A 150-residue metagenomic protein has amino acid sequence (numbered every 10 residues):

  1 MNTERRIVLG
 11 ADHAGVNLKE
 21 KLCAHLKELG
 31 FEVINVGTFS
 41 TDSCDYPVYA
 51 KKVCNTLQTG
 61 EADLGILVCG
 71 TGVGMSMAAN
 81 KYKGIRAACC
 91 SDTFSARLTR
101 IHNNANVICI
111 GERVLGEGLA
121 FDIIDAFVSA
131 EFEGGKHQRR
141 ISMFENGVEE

Functional and structural regions predicted by a protein language model:
N2-G10, A14-G15, T93-E150: C-terminal binding/interaction regions
R6-I7, E61-G65, G84-R86: Short active-site oxyanion
N17-E28: Short, solvent-exposed amphipathic alpha-helices that sit in or adjacent to ligand/effector-binding or catalytic
E32-S43: A short beta-strand-loop structural module common to alpha/beta enzyme folds
V48-K51, C90-D92: Charged helix-capping and loop-helix junction motifs
Y49-L67, T71: Short, structured active-site "lid" loops
L67-R113: Mid-chain, well-packed structural core segment of small domains
